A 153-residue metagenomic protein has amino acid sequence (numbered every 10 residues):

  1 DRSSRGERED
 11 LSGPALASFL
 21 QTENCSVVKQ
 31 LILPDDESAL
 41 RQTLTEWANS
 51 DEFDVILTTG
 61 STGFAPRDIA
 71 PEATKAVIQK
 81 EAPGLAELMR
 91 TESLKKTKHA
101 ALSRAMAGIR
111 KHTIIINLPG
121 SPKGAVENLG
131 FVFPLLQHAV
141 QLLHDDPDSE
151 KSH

Functional and structural regions predicted by a protein language model:
D1-D35: Glycine-rich phosphate/diphosphate-binding loop of Rossmann-like nucleotide-binding domains
R5, P66-R67, V126: Glycine/Thr-rich phosphate-binding loops of Rossmann-like dinucleotide-binding domains
G13, N24, L44, A82 (+1 more regions): Short amphipathic alpha-helical/adjacent loop interface patches that line ligand and macromolecule-binding sites
S26-V28, D51-D54, K98, L143-D146: Short, structured loop/turn "capping" segments at alpha-beta junctions
P34, S61, P119-G120: Conserved residues at beta->alpha junctions
P34-E46: Structural motif
T43-L88: Glycine-rich phosphate-binding loop
A70-H153: Proline/glycine-rich low-complexity loops and linkers
